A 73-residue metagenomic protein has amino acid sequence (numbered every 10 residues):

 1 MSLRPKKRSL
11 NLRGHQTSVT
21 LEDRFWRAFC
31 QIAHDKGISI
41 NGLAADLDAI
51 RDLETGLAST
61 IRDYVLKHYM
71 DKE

Functional and structural regions predicted by a protein language model:
M1-L10: A detector of short terminal or domain-flanking linear segments
N11-R62: Amphipathic, hydrophobic secondary-structure cores in small proteins
L66-E73: Short, solvent-exposed charged binding patches
